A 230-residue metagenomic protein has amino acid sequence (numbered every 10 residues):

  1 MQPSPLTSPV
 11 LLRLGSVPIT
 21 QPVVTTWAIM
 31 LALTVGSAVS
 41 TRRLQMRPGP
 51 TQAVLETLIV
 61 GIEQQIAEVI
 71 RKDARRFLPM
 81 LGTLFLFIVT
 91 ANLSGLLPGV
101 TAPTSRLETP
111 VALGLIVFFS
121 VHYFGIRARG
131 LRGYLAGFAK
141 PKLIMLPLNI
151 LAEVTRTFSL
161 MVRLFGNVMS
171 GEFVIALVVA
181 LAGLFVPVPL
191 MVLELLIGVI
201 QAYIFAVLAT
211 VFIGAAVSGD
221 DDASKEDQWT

Functional and structural regions predicted by a protein language model:
M1-T230: Selective transmembrane helix interface/packing segments
